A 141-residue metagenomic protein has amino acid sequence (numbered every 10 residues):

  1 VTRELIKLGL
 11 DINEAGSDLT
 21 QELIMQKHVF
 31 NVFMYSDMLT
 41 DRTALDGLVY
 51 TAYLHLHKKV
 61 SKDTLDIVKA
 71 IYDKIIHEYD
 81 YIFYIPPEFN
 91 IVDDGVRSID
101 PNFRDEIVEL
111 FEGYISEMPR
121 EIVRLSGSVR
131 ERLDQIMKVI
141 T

Functional and structural regions predicted by a protein language model:
V1-F30: Conserved substrate/cofactor phosphate-moiety recognition/catalytic segment in nucleotide-dependent phosphotransferases
R3-E4, V129-D134: A short acidic, often aromatic-flanked loop/helix-cap motif at beta-alpha or helix-coil junctions that lines enzyme
L5-L10, D46-Y53, Y84-V92: Short, basic/glycine-rich phosphate-binding loops at helix/coil junctions that contact nucleotide phosphates
G9-D18, A52-K59, V96-S98: Surface-exposed cleft-lining segments at the edges of enzyme active sites
L19-H77: Glycine-rich phosphate-binding loop used to anchor ATP phosphates in small-molecule kinases, encompassing both
V29-F33, E112, M137: Generic structural signal for well-ordered alpha-helical scaffold segments
H55-E131: A glycine- and Lys/Arg-enriched "phosphate-lid" helix/loop adjacent to the NTP-binding pocket of small-molecule kinases
Q135-T141: C-terminal alpha-helix
